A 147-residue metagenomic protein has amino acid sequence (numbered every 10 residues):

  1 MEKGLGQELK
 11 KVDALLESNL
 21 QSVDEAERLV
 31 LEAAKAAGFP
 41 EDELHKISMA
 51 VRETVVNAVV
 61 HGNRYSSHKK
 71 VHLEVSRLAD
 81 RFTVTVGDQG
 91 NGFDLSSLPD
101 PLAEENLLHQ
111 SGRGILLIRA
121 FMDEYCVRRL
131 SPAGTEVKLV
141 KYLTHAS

Functional and structural regions predicted by a protein language model:
M1-D13, V59-S147: Conserved beta-strand-loop-beta-strand hairpin that lines the nucleotide-binding pocket of ATP/GTP-utilizing enzymes
D13-E25: STAS-typified acidic loop motif
S18, G38-F39, N63, R129: Short coil/turn residues that cap or connect secondary-structure elements
L20-V23, L44, S48, H68 (+1 more regions): Short, structured helix-loop boundary elements
R28-R52, L107-Q110: Conserved short strand/loop->alpha-helix "switch" segment adjacent to the catalytic nucleotide/phosphoryl-transfer site
E53, N57: Conserved polar catalytic motif of the HATPase_c/GHKL fold
